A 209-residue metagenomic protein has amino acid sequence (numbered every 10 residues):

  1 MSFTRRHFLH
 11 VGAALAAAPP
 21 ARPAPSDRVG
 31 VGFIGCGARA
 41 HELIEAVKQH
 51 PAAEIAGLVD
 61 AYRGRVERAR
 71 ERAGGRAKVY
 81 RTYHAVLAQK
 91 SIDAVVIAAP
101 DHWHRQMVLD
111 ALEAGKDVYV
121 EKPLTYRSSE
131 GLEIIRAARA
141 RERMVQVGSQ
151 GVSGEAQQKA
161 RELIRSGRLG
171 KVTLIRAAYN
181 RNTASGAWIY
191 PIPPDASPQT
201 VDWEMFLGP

Functional and structural regions predicted by a protein language model:
M1-L15: N-terminal secretory signal peptides and thylakoid transit peptides that target proteins across membranes
A18-P51: C-terminal segment of N-terminal export signals and the immediately downstream linker at the start of the mature
G30-I34, V59, T125: Short, well-ordered beta-strand segments
G35, R39, R141-Q146, G151-P209: Predominantly a Rossmann-like dinucleotide-binding segment in NAD(P)-dependent oxidoreductases
A52-E71: NAD(P)-binding Rossmann-fold cofactor-contacting core
A77-T82: Conserved SAM-binding strand-loop segment of SAM-dependent methyltransferases
V95-V96: N-terminal Rossmann-like NAD(P) cofactor-binding module of classical short-chain dehydrogenase/reductase
P100, R105-S153, G167: Beta-strand-loop-alpha-helix segment that lines the small-molecule cofactor/substrate pocket of alpha/beta enzymes
